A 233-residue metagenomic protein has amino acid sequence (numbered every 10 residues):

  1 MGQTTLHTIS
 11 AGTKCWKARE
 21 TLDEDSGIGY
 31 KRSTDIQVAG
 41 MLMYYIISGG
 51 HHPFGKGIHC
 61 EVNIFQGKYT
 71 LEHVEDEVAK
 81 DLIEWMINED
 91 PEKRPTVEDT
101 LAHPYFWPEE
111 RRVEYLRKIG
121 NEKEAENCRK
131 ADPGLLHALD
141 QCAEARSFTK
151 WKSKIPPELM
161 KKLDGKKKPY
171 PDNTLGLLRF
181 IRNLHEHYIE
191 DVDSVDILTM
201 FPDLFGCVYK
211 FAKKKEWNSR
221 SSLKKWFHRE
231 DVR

Functional and structural regions predicted by a protein language model:
M1-W16: Activation segment/activation loop of eukaryotic-type protein kinase catalytic domains
E20-S33: Conserved end of the kinase activation segment
I46-I47: Hydrophobic anchor on a C-lobe helix of Hanks-type protein kinase catalytic domains
V62-V74: Short proline-rich PxxP-based motifs
V74-N88: Conserved C-terminal C-lobe helix
E89-V113: Terminal C-lobe "cap" of eukaryotic-type protein kinase domains
R112-R233: Regulatory extensions appended to serine/threonine kinase catalytic cores
